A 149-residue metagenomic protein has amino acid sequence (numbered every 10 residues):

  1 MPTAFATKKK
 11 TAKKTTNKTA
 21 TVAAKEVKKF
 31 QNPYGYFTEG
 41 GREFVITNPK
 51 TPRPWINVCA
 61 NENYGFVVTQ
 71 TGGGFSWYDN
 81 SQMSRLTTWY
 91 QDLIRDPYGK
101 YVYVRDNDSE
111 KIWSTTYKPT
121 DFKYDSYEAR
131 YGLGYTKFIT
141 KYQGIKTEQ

Functional and structural regions predicted by a protein language model:
M1-Q149: Anionic coordination/interaction segments
